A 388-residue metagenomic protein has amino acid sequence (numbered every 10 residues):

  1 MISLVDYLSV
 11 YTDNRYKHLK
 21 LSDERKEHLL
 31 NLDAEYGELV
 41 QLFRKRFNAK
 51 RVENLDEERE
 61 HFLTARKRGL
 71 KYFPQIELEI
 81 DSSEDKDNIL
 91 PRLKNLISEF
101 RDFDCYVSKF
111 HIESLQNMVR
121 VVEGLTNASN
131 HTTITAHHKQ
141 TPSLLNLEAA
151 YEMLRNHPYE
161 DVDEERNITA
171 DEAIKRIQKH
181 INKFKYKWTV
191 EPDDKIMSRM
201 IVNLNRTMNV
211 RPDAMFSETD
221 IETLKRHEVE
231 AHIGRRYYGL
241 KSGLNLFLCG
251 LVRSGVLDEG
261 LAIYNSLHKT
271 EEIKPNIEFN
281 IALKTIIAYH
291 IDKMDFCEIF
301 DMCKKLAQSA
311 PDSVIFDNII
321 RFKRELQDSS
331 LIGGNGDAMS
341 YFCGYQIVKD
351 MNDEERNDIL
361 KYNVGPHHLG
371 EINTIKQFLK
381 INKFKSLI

Functional and structural regions predicted by a protein language model:
M1-L145: N-terminal low-structure segments adjacent to metalloprotease catalytic domains across cellular compartments
R46, L55-F62, R66, T219 (+1 more regions): Post-HEXXH active-site segment of zinc metalloproteases
I97-D220: Contiguous, non-catalytic segments that form substrate-binding/exosite surfaces or channel walls
T132-T135, S242-L244, I277: Short, glycine/acidic-rich hinge or "gate" loops at secondary-structure transitions that mediate conformational
K179-K187, I233-K241, L267-P275, Q308-S309 (+1 more regions): Secondary-structure boundary elements
D220-G234: Short alpha-helix carrying the canonical HExxH Zn2+-binding catalytic motif
L248-I291, G344: Post-HExxH zinc-binding segment in Zn-dependent metallohydrolases
N276-I388: Conserved alpha-helical "signature site" that marks functionally important helical segments or helix/loop junctions
